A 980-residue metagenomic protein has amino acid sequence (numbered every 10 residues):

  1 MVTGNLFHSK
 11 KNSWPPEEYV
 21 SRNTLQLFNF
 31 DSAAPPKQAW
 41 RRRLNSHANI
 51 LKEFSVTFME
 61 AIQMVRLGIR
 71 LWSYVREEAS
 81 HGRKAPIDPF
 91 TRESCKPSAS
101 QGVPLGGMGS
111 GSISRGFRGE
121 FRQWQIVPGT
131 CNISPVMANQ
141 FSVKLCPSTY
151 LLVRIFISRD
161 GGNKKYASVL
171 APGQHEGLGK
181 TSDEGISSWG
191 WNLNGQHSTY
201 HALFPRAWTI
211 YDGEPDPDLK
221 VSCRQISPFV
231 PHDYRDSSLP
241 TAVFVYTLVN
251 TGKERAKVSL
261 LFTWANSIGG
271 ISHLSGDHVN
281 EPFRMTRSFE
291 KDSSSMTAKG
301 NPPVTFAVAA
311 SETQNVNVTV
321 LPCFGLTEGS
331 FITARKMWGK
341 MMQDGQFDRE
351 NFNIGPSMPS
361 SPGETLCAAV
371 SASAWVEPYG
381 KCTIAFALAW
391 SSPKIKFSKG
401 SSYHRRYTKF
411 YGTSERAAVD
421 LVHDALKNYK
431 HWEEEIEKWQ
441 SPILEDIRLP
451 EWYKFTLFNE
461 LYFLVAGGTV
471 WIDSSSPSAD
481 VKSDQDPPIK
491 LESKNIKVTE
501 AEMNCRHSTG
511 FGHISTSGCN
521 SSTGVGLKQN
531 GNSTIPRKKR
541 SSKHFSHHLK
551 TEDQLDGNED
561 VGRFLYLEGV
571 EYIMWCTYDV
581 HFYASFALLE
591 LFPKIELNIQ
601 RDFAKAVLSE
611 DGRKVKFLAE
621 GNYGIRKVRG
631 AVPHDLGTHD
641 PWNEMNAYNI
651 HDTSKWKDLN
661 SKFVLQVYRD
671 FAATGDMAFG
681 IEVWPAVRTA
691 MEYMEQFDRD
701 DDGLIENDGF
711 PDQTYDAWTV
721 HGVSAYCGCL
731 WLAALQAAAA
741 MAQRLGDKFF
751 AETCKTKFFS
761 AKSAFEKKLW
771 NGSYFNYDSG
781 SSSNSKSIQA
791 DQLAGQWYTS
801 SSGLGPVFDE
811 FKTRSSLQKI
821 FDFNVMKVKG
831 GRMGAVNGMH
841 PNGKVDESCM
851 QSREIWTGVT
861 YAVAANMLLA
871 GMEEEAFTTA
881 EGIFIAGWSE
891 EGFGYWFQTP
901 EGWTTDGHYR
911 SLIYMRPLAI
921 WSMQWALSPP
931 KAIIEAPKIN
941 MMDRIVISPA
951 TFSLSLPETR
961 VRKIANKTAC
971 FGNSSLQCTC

Functional and structural regions predicted by a protein language model:
V2-K84, L193, W208, G213-D216 (+8 more regions): Acidic/polar, glycine-enriched structural segments that form the non-catalytic walls/loops of the carbohydrate-binding
R92-F117: Mature N-terminal segment immediately following signal peptide/propeptide cleavage in secreted/periplasmic
G109-S187, P302-E350, Y407-V419: Acidic-aromatic substrate-binding/catalytic surfaces of carbohydrate-active enzymes
S112, G116-F117, N250-A256, W264-S272 (+13 more regions): A generic secondary-structure signal for well-formed alpha-helical elements
R122, T130-N132, V136, Q140-L152 (+3 more regions): Non-catalytic C-terminal accessory modules of carbohydrate-active enzymes
S142-C146, L152-S182, N250, D292 (+14 more regions): Aromatic-rich carbohydrate-recognition surfaces in CAZymes
R235-S237, T241-V245, T333, W338 (+11 more regions): The feature captures the catalytic groove of carbohydrate-active enzymes
N504, G510, K528, P536-H544 (+8 more regions): Active-site core of glycosidic bond-cleaving carbohydrate-active enzymes
